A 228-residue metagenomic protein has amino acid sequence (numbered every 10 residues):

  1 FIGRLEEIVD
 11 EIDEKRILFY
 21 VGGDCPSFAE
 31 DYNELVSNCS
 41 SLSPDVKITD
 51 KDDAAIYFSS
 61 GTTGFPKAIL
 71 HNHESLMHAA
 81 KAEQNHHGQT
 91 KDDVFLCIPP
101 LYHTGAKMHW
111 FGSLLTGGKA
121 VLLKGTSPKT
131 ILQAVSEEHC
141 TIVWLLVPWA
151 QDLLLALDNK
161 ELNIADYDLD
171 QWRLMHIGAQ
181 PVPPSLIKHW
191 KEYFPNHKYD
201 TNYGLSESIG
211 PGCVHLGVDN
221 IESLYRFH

Functional and structural regions predicted by a protein language model:
F1-E34: Structural core segment of the AMP-binding/adenylate-forming
F1-G3, E7, K67-L70, C97 (+2 more regions): Short beta-strand->loop structural element characteristic of the AMP-binding/adenylate-forming
C25-S27, S37-F58, F65, G88-V94: Conserved pre-ATP/AMP-binding loop-to-beta segment of ANL
D45, K129-L132, I164: Short hydrophobic/charged patches on amphipathic alpha-helices used for structural packing and interfaces
D53, S59-T62, F95, L101 (+5 more regions): Conserved S/T- and glycine-rich ATP-binding loop of Class I adenylate-forming
A54-H78: Conserved AMP-binding A3 loop
M77-V94, Y102-I142, A156-L157: Conserved AMP-binding/adenylation subdomain of ANL enzymes
L115, C140-L145, L154-R226: Gly/Ser/Thr-rich phosphate-binding loop
